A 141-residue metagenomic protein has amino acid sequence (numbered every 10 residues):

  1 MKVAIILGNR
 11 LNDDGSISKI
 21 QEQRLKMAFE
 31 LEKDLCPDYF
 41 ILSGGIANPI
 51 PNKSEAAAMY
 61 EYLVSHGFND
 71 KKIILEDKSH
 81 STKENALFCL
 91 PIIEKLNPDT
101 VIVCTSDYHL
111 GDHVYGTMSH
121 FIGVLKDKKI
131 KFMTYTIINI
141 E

Functional and structural regions predicted by a protein language model:
M1-E141: A structural signal for short, hydrophobic/glycine-enriched beta-strand patches
